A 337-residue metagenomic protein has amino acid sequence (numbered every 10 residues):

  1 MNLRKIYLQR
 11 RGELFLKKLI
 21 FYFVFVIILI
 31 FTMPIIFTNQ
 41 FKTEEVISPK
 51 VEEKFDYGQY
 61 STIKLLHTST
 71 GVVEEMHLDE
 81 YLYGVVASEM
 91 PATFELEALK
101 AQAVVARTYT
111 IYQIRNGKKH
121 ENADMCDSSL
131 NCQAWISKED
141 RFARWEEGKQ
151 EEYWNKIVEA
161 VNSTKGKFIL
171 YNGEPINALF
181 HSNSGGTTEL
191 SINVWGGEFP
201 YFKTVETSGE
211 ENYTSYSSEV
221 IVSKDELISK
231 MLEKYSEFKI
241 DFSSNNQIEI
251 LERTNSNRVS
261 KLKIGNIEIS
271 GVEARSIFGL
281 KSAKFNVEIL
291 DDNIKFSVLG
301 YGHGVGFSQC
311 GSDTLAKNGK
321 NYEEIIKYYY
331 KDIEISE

Functional and structural regions predicted by a protein language model:
M1-L16: N-terminal Lys/Arg-rich, disordered targeting/topogenic segments
F21-I36: Hydrophobic membrane-insertion alpha-helices, especially the h-region of bacterial N-terminal signal peptides
F37-E75: N-terminal, intrinsically disordered, polar/charged segments of Gram-positive cell-envelope systems that serve as
V73-M76, T93-V104, I221-V222, G302-G306 (+1 more regions): Soluble non-cytosolic domains of exported or imported proteins
M76-E95, V205-T214: Acidic/histidine-rich, surface-exposed loop or edge segments in extracytoplasmic proteins
A87-P91, V104-N116, G166, L232 (+3 more regions): Sec-exported extracytoplasmic/periplasmic mature domains
Y112, N116-N293: Extended substrate/cofactor- or partner-recognition/assembly subdomains adjacent to catalytic sites in enzymes
S270-E337: C-terminal soluble interaction/assembly domains
